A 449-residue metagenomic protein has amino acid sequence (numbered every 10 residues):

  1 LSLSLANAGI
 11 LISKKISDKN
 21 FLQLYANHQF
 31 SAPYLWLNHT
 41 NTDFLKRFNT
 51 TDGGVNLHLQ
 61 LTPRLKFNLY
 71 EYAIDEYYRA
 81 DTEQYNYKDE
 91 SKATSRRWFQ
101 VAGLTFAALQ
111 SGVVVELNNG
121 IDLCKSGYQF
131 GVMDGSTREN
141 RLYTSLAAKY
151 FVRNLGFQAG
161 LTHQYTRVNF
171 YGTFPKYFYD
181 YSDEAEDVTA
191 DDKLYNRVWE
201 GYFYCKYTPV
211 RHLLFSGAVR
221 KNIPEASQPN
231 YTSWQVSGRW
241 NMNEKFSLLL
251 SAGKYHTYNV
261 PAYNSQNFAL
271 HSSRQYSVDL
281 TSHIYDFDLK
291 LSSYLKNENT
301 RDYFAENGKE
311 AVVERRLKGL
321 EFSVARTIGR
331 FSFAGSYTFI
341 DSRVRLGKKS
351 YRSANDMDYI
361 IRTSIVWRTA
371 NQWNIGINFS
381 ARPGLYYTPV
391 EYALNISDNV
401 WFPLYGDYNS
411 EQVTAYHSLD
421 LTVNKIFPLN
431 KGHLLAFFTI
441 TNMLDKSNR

Functional and structural regions predicted by a protein language model:
L1-L45, N49-Q60, N68-Y72, T105: Predominantly transmembrane beta-strands of Gram-negative outer membrane beta-barrel pores used for transport
S4-A8, N49-T51, R96-Q100, S136-L142 (+9 more regions): Residues that define the transmembrane beta-barrel architecture of outer-membrane proteins
K19-L22, A32, R64-F67, Q110-V115 (+7 more regions): Repeated loop/turn-to-beta-strand initiation elements of outer-membrane beta-barrel proteins
K19-Y34, A107-G131, K193-E225, Y231-R239 (+2 more regions): Surface-exposed extracellular loop regions of Gram-negative outer-membrane beta-barrel proteins
S31-P33, K46, L65-R141: Flexible loop and strand-edge segments within Gram-negative outer membrane beta-barrel domains
E116-G120, S126-G127, N241-S251, A269-K318 (+1 more regions): Membrane-embedded beta-barrel scaffold of Gram-negative outer-membrane proteins
T208, Y294-N297, E310-V390: Gram-negative outer-membrane beta-barrel transporters
A381-N399, T414-D420, N424-R449: C-terminal beta-signal and adjacent terminal beta-strands/loops of Gram-negative outer-membrane beta-barrel proteins
